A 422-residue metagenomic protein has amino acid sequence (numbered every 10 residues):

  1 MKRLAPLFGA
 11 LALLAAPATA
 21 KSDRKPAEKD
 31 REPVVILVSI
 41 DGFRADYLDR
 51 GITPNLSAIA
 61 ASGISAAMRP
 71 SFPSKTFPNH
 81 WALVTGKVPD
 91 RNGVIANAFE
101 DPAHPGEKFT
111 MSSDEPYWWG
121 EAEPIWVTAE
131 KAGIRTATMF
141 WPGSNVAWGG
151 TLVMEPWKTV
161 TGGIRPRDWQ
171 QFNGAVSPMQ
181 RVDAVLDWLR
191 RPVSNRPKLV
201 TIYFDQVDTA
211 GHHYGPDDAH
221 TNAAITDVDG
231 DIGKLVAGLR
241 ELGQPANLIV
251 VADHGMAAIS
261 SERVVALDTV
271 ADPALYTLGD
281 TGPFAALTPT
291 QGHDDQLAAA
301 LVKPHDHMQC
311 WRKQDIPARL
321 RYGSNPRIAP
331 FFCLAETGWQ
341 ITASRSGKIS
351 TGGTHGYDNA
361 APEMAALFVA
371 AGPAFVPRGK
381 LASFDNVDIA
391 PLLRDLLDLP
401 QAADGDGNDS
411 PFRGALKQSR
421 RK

Functional and structural regions predicted by a protein language model:
P6-A15: Bacterial N-terminal signal peptides
K21-E32, R44-A132, A147-G150: Active-site nucleophile/metal-coordination loop of metallo-enzymes that catalyze phosphate/sulfate and related
R31-V35, S62-S65, R91, A132-A137 (+5 more regions): Loop/turn elements at helix/coil->beta-strand transitions in domains of secreted/extracellular proteins
E32-R44, A58-I59, L83, A129 (+7 more regions): Beta-strand elements within well-structured catalytic alpha/beta cores of enzymes that handle phosphate/sulfate esters
K87-G215, T342: His/Asp/Glu-rich, glycine-adjacent segments that coordinate divalent cations and/or stabilize oxyanion chemistry on
A175-R190, V207-L248, L393: A long, amphipathic alpha-helix that forms part of the scaffold/cap immediately adjacent to metal-dependent active
P245-A246, H254-T290: Acidic/histidine-rich catalytic neighborhood
G279-D395: Active-site neighborhoods of enzymes that stabilize oxyanions during catalysis
